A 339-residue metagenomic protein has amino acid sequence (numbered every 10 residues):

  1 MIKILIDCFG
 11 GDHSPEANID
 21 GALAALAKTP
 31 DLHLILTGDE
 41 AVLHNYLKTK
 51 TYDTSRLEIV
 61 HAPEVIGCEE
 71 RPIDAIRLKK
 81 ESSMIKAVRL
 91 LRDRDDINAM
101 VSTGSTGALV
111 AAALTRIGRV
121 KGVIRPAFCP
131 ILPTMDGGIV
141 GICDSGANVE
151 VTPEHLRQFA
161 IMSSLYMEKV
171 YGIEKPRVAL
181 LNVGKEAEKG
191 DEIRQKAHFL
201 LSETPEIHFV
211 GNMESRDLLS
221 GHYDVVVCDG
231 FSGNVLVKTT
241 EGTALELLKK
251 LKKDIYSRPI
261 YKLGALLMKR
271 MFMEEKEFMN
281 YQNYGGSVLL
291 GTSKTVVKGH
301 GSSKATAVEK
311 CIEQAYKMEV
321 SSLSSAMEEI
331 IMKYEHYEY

Functional and structural regions predicted by a protein language model:
M1-H44: N-terminal phosphate-binding or glycine-rich loops at protein starts, especially the Walker A/P-loop of NTPases
I6-E16, I76, A147-R157, K298-S303: Short, glycine-rich nucleotide/cofactor-binding loops
D7, A27-K28, T51-Y52, I76-K80 (+11 more regions): Solvent-exposed alpha-helices and their adjacent loops that cap or buttress functional pockets in soluble metabolic
S14-N18, E81-L91, A99-A113, I124-C129 (+5 more regions): Short glycine/serine/threonine-rich phosphate/pyrophosphate-binding segments that cradle anionic phosphate groups
E16-A17, T29, H33-I35, A41 (+3 more regions): Glycine-rich phosphate/diphosphate-binding loop of Rossmann-like nucleotide-binding domains
Y52-D96: Phosphate/nucleotide-donor binding subsite
L114-F128, T134-I142, H222-V226, G230-Y339: Glycine-rich phosphate/nucleotide-binding loop
